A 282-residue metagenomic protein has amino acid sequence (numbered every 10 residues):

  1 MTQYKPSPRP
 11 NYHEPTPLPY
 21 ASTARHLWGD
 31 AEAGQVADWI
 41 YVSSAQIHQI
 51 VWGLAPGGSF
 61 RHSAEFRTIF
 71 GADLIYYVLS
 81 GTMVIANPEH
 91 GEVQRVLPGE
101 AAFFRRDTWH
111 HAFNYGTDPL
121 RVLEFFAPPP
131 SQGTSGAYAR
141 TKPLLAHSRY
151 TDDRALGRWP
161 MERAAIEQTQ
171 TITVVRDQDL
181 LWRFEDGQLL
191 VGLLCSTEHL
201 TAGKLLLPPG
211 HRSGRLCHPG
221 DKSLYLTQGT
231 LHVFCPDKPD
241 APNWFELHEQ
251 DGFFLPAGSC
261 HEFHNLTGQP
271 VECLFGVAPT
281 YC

Functional and structural regions predicted by a protein language model:
M1-I50, A137-T201: A short, N-terminal "cap"/entry segment at the start of jelly-roll beta-barrel domains of the cupin/DSBH fold
K5-P8, H111-Q170, E262-C282: Double-stranded beta-helix
A31-D38, I50-F70, T201-H218, A257: Conserved short histidine dyad/triad with adjacent acidic residue
Q46, P88-H90, T117-D118, E198-H199 (+2 more regions): Short strand-connecting beta-turns/loops that link adjacent beta-strands
G53-A55, T68-I85, F125-P128, K204-P208 (+3 more regions): Short, conserved beta-strand element in jelly-roll/cupin
H62-A64, I85-A86, Q94, F104 (+6 more regions): Short beta-strand His + acidic residue motifs that chelate non-heme Fe in jelly-roll/DSBH and cupin folds
E89-R106, D237-A257: Short acidic-glycine-tyrosine-enriched beta hairpin
